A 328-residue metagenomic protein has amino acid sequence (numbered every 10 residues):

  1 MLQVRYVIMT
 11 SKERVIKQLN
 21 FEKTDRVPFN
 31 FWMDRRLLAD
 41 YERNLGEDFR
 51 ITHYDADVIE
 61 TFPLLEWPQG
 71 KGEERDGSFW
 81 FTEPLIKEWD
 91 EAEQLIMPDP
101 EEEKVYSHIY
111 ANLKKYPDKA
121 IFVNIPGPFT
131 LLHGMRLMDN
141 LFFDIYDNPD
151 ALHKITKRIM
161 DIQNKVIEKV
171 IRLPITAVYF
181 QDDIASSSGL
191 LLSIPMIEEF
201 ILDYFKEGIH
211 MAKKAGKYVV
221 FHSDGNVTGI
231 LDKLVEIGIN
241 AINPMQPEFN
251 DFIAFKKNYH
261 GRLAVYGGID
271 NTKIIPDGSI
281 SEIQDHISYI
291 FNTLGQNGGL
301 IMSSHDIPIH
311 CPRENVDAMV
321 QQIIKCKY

Functional and structural regions predicted by a protein language model:
L2-R43, L95-Y328: Active-site loop segments of alpha/beta catalytic cores
D40-F49, K71-D76: Glycine-rich loop at the start of a catalytic domain that most often binds anionic cofactors/ligands
G46-L65, K169-L173: Catalytic domains of carbohydrate-active enzymes, especially glycoside hydrolases
L64-K71, I125-T130: Short, glycine/charge-rich beta-strand/loop segments that flank catalytic centers and engage negatively charged groups
E83-E91: Short, basic/glycine-rich phosphate-binding loops at helix/coil junctions that contact nucleotide phosphates
